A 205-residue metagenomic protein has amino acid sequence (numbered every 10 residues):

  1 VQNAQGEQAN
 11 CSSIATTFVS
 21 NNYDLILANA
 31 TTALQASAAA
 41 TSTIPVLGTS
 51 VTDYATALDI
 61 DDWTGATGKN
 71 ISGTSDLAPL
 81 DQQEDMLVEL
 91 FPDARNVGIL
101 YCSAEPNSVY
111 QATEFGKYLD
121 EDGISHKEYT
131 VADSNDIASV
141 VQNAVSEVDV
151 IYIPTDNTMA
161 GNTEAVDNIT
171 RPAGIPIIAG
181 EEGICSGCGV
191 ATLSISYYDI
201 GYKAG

Functional and structural regions predicted by a protein language model:
V1-S20, Y129-A144: Structural motif
Q2-Q5, Y23, K69-T74, Y101-E105 (+2 more regions): Second-shell loop/turn segments in exported
A4-I60, D156-R171, I175-I178: Beta-alpha junction/loop-to-helix N-cap segments that form part of ligand/metal-binding clefts
N10-I14, N29-A33, S37, Q83 (+7 more regions): Stable alpha-helical elements in mature extracytoplasmic
D24-I26, R95, D149: Conserved acidic residues
A57-V88, G187-Y202: Short beta-strand elements at the ligand-binding edges of bilobed clamshell
S72-D120: An alpha-beta-alpha
P106-I175, E181: Pocket-lining segment of extracytoplasmic ligand-binding domains
